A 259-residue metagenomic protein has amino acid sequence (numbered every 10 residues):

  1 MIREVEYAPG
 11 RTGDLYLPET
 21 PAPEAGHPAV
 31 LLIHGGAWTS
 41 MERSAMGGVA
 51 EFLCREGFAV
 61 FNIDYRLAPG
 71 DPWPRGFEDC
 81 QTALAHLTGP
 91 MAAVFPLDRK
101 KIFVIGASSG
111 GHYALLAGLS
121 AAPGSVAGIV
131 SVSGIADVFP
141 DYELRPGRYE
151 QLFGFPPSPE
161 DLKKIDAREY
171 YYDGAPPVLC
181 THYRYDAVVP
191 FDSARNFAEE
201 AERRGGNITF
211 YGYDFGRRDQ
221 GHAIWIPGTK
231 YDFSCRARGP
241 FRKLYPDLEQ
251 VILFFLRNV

Functional and structural regions predicted by a protein language model:
M1-E24: N-terminal cap/lid segment of alpha/beta-hydrolase-fold proteins
S44-F61: Short amphipathic alpha-helix adjacent to the substrate-entry channel of hydrolases
D71-A93: Alpha/beta-hydrolase active-site loop
A85-L144: Primarily recognizes the serine-hydrolase "nucleophile elbow" in alpha/beta-hydrolase and SGNH/GDSL folds
G134-Y170: Mobile cap/lid helix-loop segments that gate and shape the active-site cleft of serine hydrolases
G174, C180-H182, D186: Short beta-strand/loop motif that positions the catalytic acidic residue of the alpha/beta-hydrolase fold
A187-N196: Conserved alpha/beta-hydrolase "acid-adjacent" motif
R195, R204-V259: C-terminal catalytic histidine-bearing segment of alpha/beta-hydrolase fold enzymes
